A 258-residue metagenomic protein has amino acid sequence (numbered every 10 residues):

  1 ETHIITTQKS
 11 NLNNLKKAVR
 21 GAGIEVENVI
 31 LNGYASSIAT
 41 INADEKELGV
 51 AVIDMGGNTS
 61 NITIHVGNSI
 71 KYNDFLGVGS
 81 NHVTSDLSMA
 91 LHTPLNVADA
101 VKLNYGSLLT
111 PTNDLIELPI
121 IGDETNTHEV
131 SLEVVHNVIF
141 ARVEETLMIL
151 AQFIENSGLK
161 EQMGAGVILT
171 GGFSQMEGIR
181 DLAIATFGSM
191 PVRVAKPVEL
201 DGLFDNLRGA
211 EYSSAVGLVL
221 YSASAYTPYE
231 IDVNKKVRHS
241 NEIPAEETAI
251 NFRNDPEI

Functional and structural regions predicted by a protein language model:
E1-A51, S80, P94-N96, A100 (+5 more regions): Nucleotide/phosphate-binding catalytic cleft detector across ATP-hydrolyzing and phosphate-transferring enzymes
T7, V19, D54, L87 (+3 more regions): Residue-level signature of catalytic and energy-coupling elements of molecular machines, predominantly ATP/GTP-dependent
T7-Q8, G106-L109, Q162-T186: Glycine-rich phosphate-binding loops at beta-strand->alpha-helix junctions
A43-Y72, L87, L218: Gly/Thr-rich phosphate-binding beta-strand-loop-beta motif of the actin/hexokinase/Hsp70
I70-H82: Short glycine-rich, Thr/Ser-proximal phosphate-binding strand/loop in the N-terminal lobe of ATP-dependent enzymes
K71-Y72, S85, S131-V135, A165 (+1 more regions): Short beta-alpha connecting loops at secondary-structure transitions that line or flank enzyme active sites
L147, A151-G166: Phosphate/pyrophosphate-binding loops at sites that engage ATP/ADP/AMP, CoA/4′-phosphopantetheine, polyphosphate
T186-A215: Conserved phosphate-binding/catalytic loops in two-lobed NTP-binding clefts
